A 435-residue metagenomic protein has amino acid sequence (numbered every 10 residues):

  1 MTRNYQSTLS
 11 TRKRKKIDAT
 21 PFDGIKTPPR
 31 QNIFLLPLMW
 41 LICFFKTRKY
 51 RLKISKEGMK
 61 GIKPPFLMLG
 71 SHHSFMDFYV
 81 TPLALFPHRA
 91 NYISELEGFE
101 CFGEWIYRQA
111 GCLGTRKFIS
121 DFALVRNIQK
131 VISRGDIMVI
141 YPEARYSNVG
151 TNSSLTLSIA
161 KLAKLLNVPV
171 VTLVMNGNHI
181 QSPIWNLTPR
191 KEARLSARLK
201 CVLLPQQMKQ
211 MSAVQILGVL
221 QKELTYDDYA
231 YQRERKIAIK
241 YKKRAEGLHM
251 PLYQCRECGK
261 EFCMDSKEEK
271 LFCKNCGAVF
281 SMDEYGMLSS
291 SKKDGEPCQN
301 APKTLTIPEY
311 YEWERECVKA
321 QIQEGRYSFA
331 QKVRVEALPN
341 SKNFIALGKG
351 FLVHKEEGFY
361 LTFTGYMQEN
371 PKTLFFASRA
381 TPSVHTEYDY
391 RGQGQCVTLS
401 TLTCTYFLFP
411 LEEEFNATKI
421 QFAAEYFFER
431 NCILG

Functional and structural regions predicted by a protein language model:
M1-K15, T362-T364, S378-T381: Soluble, non-transmembrane catalytic domains of enzymes that act on hydrophobic metabolites at membranes
R3, I25, Q31, L35 (+9 more regions): Soluble catalytic domains of membrane acyltransferases
K15-W40: Extreme N-terminal tail/first-helix region
I159, A213-D228, E414-C432: Short amphipathic C-terminal alpha-helix that caps PH/PH-like domains
K240-E296: Cys/His-rich short segments
V279-M367: Long, charge-rich boundary regions
G365-N370, T405-Y406: Short, surface-exposed beta-strand-loop junctions and turns on beta-sheet-rich folds
F375-G435: Acidic, Ser/Thr- and proline-rich intrinsically disordered linker/docking segments of eukaryotic scaffolds
